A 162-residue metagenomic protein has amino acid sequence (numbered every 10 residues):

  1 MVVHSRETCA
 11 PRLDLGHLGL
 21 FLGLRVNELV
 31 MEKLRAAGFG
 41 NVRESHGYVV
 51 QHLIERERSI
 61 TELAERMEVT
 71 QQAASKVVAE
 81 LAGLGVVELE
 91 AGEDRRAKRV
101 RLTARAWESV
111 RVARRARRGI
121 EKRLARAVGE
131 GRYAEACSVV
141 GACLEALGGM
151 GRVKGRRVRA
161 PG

Functional and structural regions predicted by a protein language model:
M1-A10, G131-G162: C-terminal regulatory/oligomerization modules of transcriptional regulators
M1-N41: N-terminal leader segment of winged-helix/HTH proteins
L18, V26, S59, M67 (+5 more regions): Non-catalytic interaction surface on structured domains
G19-G23, V50, I54-E57, T103 (+1 more regions): Generic structural concept
L22, V26-K33, M67, S109 (+3 more regions): Alpha-helical linker/hinge and terminal dimerization helices associated with HTH transcriptional regulators
E28-T70, G155: N-terminal helix-turn-helix DNA-binding core of bacterial DNA-binding proteins
A79-G141: Charged, amphipathic alpha-helical coiled-coil/dimerization segments
